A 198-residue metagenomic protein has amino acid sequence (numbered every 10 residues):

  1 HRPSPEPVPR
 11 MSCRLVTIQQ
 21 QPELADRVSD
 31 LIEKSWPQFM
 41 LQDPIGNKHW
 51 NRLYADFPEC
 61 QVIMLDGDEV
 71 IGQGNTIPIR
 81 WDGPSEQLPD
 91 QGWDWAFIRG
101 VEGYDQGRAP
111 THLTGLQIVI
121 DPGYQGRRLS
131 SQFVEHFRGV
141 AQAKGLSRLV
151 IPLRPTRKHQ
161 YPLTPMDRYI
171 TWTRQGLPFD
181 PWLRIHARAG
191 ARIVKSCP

Functional and structural regions predicted by a protein language model:
H1-M11: Short, Lys/Arg-enriched N-terminal segments with co-localized hydrophobic residues within the first ~10-30 amino acids
P9-G92: Short amphipathic alpha-helix that is part of the acyltransferase structural core
R27, L31, H136, R184-A189: Amphipathic alpha-helical segments that form well-ordered structural scaffolds and often line/cohere around active
I32, Q117-V119: Short, histidine-centered active-site or binding-site loop motifs used for metal coordination, general acid-base
S35, F39-I45, F57, I63 (+3 more regions): Extended, composition-driven regions rather than compact fold-specific motifs
H49, T114-G115, F133-F137: Short, hydrophobic/aromatic alpha-helical segments in well-folded domains
N75-Q117, P155-F179, K195-P198: Conserved acyl-donor/pantetheine-binding loop and adjacent beta-alpha core of acyl/acetyltransferases and related
I120, Q125-A143, R148-I151: Conserved acetyl-CoA-binding loop-helix of GNAT-fold acetyltransferases
